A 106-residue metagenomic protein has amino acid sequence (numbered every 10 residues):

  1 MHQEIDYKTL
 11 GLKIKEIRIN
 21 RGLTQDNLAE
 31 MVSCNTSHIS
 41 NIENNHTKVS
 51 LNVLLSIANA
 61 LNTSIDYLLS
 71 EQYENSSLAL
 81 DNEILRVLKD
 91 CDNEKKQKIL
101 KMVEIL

Functional and structural regions predicted by a protein language model:
M1-T9: A detector for short, charged/polar N-terminal pre-domain segments
K8, I19-N20, K48: Short amphipathic helical patch at the helix-1/turn junction of helix-turn-helix
L12-N27, S56, D90-N93: Short basic helix-loop element that most often maps to the first helix and adjoining turn of HTH DNA-binding modules
N20, M31, A60: Residues within the alpha-helical elements of helix-turn-helix
S33-K48, S70: Recognition helix of helix-turn-helix/homeodomain-like DNA-binding domains that insert into the DNA major groove
V49-N52, L61-L78: Short C-terminal boundary/hinge segments that cap the last helix of small helical domains
E74-L106: Interfacial/linker helices and their anchor residues that mediate assembly or domain coupling
